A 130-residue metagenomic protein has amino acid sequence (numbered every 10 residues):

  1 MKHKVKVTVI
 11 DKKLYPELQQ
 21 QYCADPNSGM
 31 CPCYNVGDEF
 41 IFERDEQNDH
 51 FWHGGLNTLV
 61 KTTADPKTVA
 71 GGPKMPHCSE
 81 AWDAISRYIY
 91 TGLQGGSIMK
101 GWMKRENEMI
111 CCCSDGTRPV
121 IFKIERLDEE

Functional and structural regions predicted by a protein language model:
M1-K4, Y34-E39, D128-E129: A short, structured loop/turn motif at beta-sheet edges
H3-V5, K12-D25: Short, structured beta-strand/loop micro-motifs enriched in basic residues and often containing a Trp
K4-T8, I121-K123: Beta-strand secondary-structure signal
V9-K13, R126-D128: Beta-strand elements of well-folded, non-transmembrane domains
Y15-E17, H50, E130: Residue-level signal for secondary-structure boundary sites
Q21-N48: Short, flexible N-terminal segments of the mature chain
Q47-E80: Short, Lys/Arg- and Gly-enriched loop/turn segments at beta-strand edges
S79-E130: Short, compact, well-ordered microdomains
